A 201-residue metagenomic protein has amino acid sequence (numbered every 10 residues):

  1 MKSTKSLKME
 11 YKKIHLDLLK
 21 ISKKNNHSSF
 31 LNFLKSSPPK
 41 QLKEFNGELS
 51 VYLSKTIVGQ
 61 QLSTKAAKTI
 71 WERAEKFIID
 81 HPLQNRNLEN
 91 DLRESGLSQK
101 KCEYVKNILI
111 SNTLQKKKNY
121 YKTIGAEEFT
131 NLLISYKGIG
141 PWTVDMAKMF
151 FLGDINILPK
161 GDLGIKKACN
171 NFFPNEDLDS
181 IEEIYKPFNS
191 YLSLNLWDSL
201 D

Functional and structural regions predicted by a protein language model:
M1-I124, S180-D201: N-terminal polyanion-binding entry modules of DNA glycosylases/AP lyases and select other DNA-binding proteins
T56, N131, K167, D179-S180: Active-site phosphate/pyrophosphate- and oxyanion-stabilizing loops and adjacent acidic/basic residues in soluble
L62, L152, F173: Hydrophobic/aromatic-lined pockets within catalytic cores
I124-E127, N175-D177: Short, charged amphipathic recognition helices of the HTH superfamily and cognate SANT/SANTA-like modules
G125-C169, Y191: Catalytic DNA-binding helix-loop module of base-excision-repair DNA glycosylases/AP lyases
A168-E176: Intrinsically disordered, low-complexity basic tails/linkers immediately adjacent to helix-turn-helix/homeobox/MYB/SANT
